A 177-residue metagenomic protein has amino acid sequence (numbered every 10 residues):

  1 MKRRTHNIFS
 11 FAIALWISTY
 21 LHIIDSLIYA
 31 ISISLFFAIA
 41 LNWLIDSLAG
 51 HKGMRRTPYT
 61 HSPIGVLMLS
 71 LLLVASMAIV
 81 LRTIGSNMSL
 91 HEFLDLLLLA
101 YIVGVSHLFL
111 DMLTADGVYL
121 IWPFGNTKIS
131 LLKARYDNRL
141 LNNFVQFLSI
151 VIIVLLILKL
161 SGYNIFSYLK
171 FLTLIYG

Functional and structural regions predicted by a protein language model:
M1-G177: N-terminal membrane-targeting hydrophobic helices
